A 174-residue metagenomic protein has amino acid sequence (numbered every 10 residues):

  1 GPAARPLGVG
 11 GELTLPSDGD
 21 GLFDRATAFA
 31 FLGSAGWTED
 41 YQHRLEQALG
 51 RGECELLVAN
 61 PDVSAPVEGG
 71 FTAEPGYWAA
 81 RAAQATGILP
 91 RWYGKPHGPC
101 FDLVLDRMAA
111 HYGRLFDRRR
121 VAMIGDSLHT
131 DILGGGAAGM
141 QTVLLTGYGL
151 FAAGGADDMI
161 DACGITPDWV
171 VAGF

Functional and structural regions predicted by a protein language model:
G1-F174: Asp-based, Mg2+/Mn2+-dependent phosphohydrolase catalytic module
